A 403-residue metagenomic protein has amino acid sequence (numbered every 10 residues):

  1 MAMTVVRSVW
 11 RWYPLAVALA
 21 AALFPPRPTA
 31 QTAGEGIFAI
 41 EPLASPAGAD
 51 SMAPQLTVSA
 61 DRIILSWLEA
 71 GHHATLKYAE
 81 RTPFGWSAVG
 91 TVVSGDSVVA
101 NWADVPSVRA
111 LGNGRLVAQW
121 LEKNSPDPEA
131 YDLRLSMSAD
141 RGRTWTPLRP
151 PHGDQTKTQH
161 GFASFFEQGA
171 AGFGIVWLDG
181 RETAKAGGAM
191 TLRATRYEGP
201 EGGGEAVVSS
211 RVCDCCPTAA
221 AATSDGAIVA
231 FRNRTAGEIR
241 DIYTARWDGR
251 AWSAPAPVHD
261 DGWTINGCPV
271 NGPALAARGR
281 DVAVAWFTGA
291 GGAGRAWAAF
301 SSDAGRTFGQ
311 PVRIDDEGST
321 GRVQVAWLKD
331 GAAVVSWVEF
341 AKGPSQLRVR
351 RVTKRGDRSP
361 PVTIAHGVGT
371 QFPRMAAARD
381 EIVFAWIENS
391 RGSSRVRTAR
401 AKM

Functional and structural regions predicted by a protein language model:
A2-P14: Bacterial N-terminal signal peptides that target proteins for export
Y13-A22: Bacterial N-terminal signal peptides
Q31-M403: Extracellular, repeat-based ectodomains that mediate carbohydrate processing or recognition
